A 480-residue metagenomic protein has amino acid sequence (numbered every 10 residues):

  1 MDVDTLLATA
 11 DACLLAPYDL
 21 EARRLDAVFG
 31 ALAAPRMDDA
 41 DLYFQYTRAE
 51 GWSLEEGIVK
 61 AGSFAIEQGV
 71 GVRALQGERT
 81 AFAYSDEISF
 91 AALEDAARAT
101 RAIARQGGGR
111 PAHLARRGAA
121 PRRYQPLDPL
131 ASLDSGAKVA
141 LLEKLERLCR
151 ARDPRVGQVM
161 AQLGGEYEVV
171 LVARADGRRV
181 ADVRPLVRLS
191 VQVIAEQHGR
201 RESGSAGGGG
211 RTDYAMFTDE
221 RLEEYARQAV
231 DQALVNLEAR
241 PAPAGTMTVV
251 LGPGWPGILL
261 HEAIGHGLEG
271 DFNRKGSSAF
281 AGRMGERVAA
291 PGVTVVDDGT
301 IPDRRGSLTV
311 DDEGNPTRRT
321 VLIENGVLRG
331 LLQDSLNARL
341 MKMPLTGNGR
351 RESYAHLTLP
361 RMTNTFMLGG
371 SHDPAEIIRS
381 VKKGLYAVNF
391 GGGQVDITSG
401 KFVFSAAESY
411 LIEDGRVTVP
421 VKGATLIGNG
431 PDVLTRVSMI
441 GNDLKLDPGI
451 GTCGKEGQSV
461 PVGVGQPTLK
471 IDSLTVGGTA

Functional and structural regions predicted by a protein language model:
M1-A480: N-terminal small-residue-enriched
